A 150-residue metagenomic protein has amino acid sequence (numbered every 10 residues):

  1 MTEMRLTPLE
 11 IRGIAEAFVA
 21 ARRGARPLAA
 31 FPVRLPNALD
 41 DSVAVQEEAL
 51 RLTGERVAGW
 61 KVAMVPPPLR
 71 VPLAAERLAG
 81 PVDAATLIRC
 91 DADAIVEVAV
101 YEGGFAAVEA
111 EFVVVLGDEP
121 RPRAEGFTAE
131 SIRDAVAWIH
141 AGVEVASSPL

Functional and structural regions predicted by a protein language model:
T2-L150: Catalytic-core "active-site belt" of small-molecule-metabolizing enzymes, emphasizing His/Asp/Glu-rich regions
